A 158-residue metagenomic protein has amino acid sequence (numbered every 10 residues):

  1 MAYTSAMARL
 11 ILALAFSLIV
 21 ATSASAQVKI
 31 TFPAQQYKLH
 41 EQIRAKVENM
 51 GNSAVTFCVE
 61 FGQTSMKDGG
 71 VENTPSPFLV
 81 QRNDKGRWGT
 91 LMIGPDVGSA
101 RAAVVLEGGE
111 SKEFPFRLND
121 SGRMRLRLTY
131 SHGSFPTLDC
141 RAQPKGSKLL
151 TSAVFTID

Functional and structural regions predicted by a protein language model:
A2-L12: Bacterial N-terminal signal peptides that target proteins for export
I11-A21: Bacterial N-terminal signal peptides
A24-Y37, M50: Low-complexity, acidic Ser/Thr/Pro/Gly-rich terminal tails and inter-domain linkers that flank the onset of structured
E41-I43: Structural beta-strand segments of beta-rich domains
A45-S53: Asparagine-centered strand-capping/turn motif at beta-strand->loop junctions
C58-L106: The feature marks short-to-medium sequence segments in extracytoplasmic or secretory-pathway proteins
V105-F116: Short Pro-Gly-centered flexible turn/kink motifs
D120-D158: Terminal connector regions
